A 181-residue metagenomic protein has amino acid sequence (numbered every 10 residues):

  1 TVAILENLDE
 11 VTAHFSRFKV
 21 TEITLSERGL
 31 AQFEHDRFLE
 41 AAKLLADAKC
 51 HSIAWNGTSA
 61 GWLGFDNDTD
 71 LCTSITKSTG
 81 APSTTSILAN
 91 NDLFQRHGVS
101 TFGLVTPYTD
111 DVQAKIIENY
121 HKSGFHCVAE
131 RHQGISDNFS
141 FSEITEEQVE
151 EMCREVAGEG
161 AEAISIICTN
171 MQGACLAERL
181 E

Functional and structural regions predicted by a protein language model:
T1-E40, Y108-T145: N-terminal glycine-rich anion-binding loop in soluble enzyme alpha/beta folds
H35-A48, Q148-A161: Short, well-structured alpha-helical segments in soluble
A42-S86: Glycine/small-residue-rich loop that forms an oxyanion/phosphate-binding "nest" at active or ligand-binding sites
H51-N56, G103-V105, A161-N170: Periplasmic-binding protein-like
S59-G64, D137-S142, M171-Q172: Short, small-residue-enriched loops and turns at beta-alpha junctions that line or gate enzyme active sites
L71-N138: Conserved beta-alpha
T85-N90, I144-R154: Active-site glycine-rich loop that binds ribose-phosphate moieties when present
E151-L180: Hydrophobic alpha-helical
